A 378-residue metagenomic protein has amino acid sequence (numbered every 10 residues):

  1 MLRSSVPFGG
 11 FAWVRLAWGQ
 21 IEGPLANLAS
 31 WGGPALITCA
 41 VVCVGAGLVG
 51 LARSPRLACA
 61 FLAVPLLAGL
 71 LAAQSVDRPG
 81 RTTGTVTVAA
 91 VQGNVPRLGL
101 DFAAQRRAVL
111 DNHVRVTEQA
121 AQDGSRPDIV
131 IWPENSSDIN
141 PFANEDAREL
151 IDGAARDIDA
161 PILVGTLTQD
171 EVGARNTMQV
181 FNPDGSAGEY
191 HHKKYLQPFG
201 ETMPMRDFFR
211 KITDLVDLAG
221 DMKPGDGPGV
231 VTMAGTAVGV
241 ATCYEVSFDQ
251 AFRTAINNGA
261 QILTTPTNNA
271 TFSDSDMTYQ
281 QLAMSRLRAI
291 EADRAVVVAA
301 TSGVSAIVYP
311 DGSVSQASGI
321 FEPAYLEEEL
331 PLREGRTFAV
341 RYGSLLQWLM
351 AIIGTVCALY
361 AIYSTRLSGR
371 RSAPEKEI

Functional and structural regions predicted by a protein language model:
M1-I378: Enzyme catalytic cores with a strong preference for nitrogen-chemistry domains
